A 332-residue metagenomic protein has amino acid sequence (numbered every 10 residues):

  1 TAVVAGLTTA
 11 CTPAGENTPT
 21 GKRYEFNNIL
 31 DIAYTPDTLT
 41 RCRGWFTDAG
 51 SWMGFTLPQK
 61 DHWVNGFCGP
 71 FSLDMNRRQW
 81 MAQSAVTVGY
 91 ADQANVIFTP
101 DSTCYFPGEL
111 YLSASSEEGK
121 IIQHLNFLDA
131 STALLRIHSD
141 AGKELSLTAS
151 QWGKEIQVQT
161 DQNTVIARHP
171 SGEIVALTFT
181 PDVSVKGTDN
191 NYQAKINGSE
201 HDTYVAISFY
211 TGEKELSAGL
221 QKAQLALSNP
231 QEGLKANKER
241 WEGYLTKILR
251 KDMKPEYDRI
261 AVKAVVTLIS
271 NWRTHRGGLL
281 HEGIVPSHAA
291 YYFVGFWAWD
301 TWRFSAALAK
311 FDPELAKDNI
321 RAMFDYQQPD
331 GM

Functional and structural regions predicted by a protein language model:
V4-A5, C11-E256, F311: Terminal accessory carbohydrate-recognition/targeting modules of carbohydrate-active enzymes
E242-M332: Substrate-binding groove/exosite segments of carbohydrate-active enzymes
